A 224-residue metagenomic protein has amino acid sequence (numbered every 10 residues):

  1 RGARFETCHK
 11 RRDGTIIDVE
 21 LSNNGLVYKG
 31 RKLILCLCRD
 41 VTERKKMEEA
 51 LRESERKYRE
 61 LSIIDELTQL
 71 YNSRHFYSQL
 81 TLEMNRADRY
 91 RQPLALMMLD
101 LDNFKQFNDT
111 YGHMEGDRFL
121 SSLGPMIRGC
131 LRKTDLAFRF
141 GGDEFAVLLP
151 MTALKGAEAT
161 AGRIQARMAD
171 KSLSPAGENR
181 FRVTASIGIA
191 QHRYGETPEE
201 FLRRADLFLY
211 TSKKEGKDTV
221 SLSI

Functional and structural regions predicted by a protein language model:
L21-I34: Short loop/turn elements at sensory-signaling interfaces that couple input to output
L37, M97: Sensory beta-strand/linker motifs that couple input domains to effectors
R39-R56: PAS-associated C-terminal cap
K57-E60, S73-P93, G124-R132, P150: Short regulatory alpha-helical coupling segments that immediately precede and/or link into cyclic nucleotide signaling
R59-S78, L99-G112, S121: Conserved nucleotide-binding and Mg2+-coordinating catalytic segments in signaling enzymes
L136-R139: A short pre-motif secondary-structure segment
L154, E158-A161, G177, Q191-L222: Catalytic-core segments of nucleotide cyclases and related cyclic-nucleotide turnover enzymes
